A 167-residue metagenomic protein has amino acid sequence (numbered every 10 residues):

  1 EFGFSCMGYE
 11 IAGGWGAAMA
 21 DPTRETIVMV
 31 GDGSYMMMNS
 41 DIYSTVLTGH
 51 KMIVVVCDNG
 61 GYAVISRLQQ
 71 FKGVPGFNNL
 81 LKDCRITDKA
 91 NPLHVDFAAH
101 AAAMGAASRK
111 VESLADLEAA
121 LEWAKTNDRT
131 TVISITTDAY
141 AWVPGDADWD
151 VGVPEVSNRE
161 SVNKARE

Functional and structural regions predicted by a protein language model:
E1-E167: Thiamine diphosphate
